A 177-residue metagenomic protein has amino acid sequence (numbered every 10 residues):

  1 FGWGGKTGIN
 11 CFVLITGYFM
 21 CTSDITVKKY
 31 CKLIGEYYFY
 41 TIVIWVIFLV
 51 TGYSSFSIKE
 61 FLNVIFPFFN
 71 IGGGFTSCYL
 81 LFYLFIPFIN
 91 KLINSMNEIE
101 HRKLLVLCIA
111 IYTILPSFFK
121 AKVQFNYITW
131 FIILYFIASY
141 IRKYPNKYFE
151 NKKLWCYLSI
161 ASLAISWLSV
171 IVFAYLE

Functional and structural regions predicted by a protein language model:
G2-T16, M20-L49, Y53-G73, S77-F82 (+1 more regions): Transmembrane alpha-helical segments and their boundary/interface "anchor" motifs in multi-pass integral membrane
K6-S23, F75-K91, S117-E150: Specific transmembrane alpha-helix
K28, L84-C108, Y140-A161: Solvent-exposed interhelical
Y40-I47, V106-F119, S159-A174: Aromatic-anchored segments of alpha-helical transmembrane domains
L49-S57, S95-E98, K120-A121, K147 (+1 more regions): Transmembrane helix-loop junctions in multipass membrane proteins, especially transporters and channels
S57-F68, F85-M96, I114-K120: Short juxtamembrane and helix-loop transition motifs at transmembrane-helix boundaries in membrane proteins
F68-G74, N94-E100, V123-F125: Short, amphipathic, aromatic/basic-enriched membrane-interface segments that mark the entry/exit of transmembrane
A121, I128-F136, K147-E177: Alpha-helical transmembrane segments and terminal signal-anchor/GPI-anchor hydrophobic tails, characterized by long
